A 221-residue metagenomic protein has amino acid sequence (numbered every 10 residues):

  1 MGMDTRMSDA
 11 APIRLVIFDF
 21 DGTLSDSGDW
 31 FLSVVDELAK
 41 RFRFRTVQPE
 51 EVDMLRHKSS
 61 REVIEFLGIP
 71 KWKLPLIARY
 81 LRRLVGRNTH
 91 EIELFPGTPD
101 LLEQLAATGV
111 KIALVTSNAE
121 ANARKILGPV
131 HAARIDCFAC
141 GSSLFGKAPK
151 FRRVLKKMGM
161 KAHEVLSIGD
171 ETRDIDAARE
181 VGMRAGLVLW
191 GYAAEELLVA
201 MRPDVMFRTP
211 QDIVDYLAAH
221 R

Functional and structural regions predicted by a protein language model:
D9-D100, A107-T108: N-terminal helical cap/lid subdomain that shapes the substrate entry/recognition surface in HAD-like hydrolases
W30, L55, P96-G97, N118-A119 (+3 more regions): Short beta->alpha linker loops
V34, E51, S59, V63 (+5 more regions): Hydrophobic alpha-helical segments typical of transmembrane helices and their membrane-interface/capping positions
K40-F42, E62-L67, K71, E91 (+4 more regions): Substrate-recognition/cap helix-loop segment adjacent to the acidic, metal-dependent catalytic center of Asp-based
L102-A107, I175-R179: Surface-exposed amphipathic alpha-helices with a cationic face
H131-F138, L197-V214: Structural recognition of alpha->loop->beta junctions
L166-R208: Acidic, Mg2+-coordinating phosphoryl-transfer loop and its flanking beta/alpha structural elements, shared across
